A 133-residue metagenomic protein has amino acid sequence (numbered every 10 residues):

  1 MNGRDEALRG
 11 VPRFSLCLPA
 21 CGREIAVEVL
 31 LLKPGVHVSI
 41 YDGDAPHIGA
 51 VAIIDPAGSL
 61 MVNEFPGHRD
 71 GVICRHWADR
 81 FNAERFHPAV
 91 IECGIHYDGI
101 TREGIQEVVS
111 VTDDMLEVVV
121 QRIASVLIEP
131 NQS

Functional and structural regions predicted by a protein language model:
M1-N2: A positional/architectural concept
L8-E84, P88-Y97, R102-V126, N131-Q132: Conserved mixed alpha/beta catalytic, RNA-binding, or beta-rich assembly cores of soluble enzyme, regulatory
